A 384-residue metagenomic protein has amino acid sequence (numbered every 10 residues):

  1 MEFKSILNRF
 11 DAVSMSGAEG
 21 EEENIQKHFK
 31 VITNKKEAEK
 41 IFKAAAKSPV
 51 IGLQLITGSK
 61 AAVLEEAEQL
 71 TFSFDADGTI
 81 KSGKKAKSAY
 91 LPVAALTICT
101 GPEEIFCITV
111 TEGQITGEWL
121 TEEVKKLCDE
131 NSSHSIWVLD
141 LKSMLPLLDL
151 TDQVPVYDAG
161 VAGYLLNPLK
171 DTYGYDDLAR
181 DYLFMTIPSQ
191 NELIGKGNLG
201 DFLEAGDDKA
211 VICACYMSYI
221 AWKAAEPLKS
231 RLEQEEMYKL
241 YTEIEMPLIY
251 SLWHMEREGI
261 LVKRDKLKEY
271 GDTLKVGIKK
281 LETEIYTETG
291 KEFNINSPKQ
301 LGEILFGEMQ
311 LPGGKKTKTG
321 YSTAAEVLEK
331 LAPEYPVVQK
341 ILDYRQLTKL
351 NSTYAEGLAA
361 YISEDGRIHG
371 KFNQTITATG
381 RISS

Functional and structural regions predicted by a protein language model:
M1-T111, S132-S135, G197-N198, L203-A210 (+1 more regions): Conserved "right-hand" nucleotidyltransferase catalytic core of DNA-directed polymerases
N34-A38, T116-T121: Amphipathic coiled-coil/heptad-repeat helices and related helical stalk/stem segments that mediate oligomerization
S59-K60, G113-I115, M144-L145: Short acidic, S/G/P-rich loop/turn micro-motifs used as interaction or catalytic elements
E66-E68, T97, G101, L120-K229: Charged catalytic and DNA/RNA-contacting regions of genome-maintenance and nucleic-acid-processing enzymes
